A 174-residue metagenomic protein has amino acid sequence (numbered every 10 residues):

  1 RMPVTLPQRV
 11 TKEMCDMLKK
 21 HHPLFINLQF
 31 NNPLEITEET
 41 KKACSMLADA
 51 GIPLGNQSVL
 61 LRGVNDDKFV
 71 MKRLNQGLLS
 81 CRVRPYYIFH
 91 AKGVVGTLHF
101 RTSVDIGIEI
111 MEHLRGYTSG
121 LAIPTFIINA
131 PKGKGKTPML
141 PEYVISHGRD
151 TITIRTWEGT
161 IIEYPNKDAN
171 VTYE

Functional and structural regions predicted by a protein language model:
R1-V10, L18-E39, A43, P53-R62: Core AdoMet radical
R9, D66-K68, L98-R101: Short, solvent-exposed loop/turn segments at secondary-structure boundaries
T11, T40, M71, G107: Aromatic/hydrophobic pocket-lining residues that form the small-molecule binding cavity in soluble enzyme cores
M17, M46, G77-S80, H113: Alpha-helical scaffold elements within enzyme catalytic domains, especially in hydrolases
H22-L24, A50-P53, R82-R84, A122: Short, well-ordered coil/turn segments that N-cap beta-strands
T40-D67, W157-E174: Mobile, glycine- and charge-enriched loop segments and immediately flanking short secondary-structure elements within
N65-L78: Catalytic cores of alpha/beta
L79-E174: Auxiliary Fe-S-binding modules of radical SAM enzymes
